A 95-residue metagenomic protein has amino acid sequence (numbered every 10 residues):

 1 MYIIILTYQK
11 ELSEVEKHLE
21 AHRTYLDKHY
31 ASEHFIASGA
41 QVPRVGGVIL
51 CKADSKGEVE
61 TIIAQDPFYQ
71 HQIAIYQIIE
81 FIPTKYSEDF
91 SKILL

Functional and structural regions predicted by a protein language model:
M1-L95: Conserved, structured core segments of small domains
